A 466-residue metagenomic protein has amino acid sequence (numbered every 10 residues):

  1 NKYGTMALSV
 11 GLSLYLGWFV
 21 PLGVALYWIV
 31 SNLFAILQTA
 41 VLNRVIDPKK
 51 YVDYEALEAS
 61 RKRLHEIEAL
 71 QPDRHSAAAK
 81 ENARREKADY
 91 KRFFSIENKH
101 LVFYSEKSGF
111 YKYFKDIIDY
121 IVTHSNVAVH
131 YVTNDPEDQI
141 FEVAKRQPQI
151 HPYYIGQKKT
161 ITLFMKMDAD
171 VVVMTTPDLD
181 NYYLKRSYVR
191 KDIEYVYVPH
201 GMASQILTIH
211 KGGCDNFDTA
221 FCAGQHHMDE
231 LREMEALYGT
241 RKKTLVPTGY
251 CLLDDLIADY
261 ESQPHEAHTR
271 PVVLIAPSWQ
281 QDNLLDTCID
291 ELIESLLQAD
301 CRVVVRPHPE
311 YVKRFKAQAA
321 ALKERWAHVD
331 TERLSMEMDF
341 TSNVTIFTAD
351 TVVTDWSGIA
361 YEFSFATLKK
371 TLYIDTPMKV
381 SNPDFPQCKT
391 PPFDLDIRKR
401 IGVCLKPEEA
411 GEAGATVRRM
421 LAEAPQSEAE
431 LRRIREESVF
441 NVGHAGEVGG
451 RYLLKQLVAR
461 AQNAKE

Functional and structural regions predicted by a protein language model:
N1-Y51: Hydrophobic alpha-helical transmembrane segments and adjacent short intramembrane/lumenal linkers of inner/organellar
Q38-K87: Cytosolic, positively charged, low-complexity intrinsically disordered regions immediately flanking transmembrane
V102-I257: Active-site and donor-binding regions of nucleotide-sugar-utilizing enzymes
G109-N126, C251-R325, P407-A410, L421-A422 (+2 more regions): Conserved catalytic-core segment of nucleotide-activated headgroup transferases in glycan assembly
H151-Q157, T248, L334-M338, I401-G411: Short acidic-hydrophobic, aromatic-tinged amphipathic segments that line or gate anion-handling sites
I155-K158, A317-Y361, A366: Donor nucleotide-activated moiety binding/catalytic core segment of transferases that use nucleotide-activated donors
K242, T351, W356-S438: Catalytic binding pocket for nucleotide-activated donors in carbohydrate/polymer assembly enzymes
V442-E466: C-terminal alpha-helical cap of glycosyltransferases
